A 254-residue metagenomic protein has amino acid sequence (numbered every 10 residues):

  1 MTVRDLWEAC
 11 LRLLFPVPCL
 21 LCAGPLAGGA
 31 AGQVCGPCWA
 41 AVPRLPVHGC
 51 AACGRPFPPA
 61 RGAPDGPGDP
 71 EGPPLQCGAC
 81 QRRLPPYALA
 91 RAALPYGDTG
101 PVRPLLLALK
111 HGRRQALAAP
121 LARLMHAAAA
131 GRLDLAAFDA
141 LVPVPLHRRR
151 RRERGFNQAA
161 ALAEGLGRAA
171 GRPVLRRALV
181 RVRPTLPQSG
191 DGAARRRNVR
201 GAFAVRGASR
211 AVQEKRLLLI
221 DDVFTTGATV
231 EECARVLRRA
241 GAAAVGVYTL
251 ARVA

Functional and structural regions predicted by a protein language model:
M1-A254: Glycine-rich phosphate/pyrophosphate-handling loop used in enzymes and phosphotransfer proteins
